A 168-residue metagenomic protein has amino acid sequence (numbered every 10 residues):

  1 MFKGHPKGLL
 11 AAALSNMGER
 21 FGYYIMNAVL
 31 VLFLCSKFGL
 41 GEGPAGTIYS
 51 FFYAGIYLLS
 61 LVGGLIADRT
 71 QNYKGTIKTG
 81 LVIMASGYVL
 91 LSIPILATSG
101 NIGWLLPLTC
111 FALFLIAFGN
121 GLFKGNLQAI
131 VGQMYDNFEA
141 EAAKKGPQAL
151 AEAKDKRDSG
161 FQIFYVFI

Functional and structural regions predicted by a protein language model:
M1-N16, R20, L96-P107: Cytosolic juxtamembrane N-terminal segment immediately preceding the first transmembrane helix of multi-pass
M17, G87, G100-N126: Hydrophobic core of transmembrane alpha-helices in multi-pass small-molecule transporters, especially MFS/SLC-type
M26-A45: Short amphipathic helix-loop junctions that connect adjacent transmembrane helices in Major Facilitator Superfamily/SLC
T47-R69, I77, L81, A85 (+2 more regions): Central cavity-lining transmembrane alpha-helices of secondary-active solute carriers, predominantly the Major
G55-I56, A149-I168: Glycine-rich segments within core transmembrane alpha-helices of 12-TM secondary carriers
T76-I77, T109, F161: Primarily marks hydrophobic transmembrane alpha-helices of the MFS/SLC 12-helix fold
T79-L105: C-terminal ends and interior cores of transmembrane alpha-helices in multi-pass membrane transporters/permeases
L122-A143, P147-Q148: Intracellular juxtamembrane helix-capping segments at the cytosolic ends of symmetry-related transmembrane helices
